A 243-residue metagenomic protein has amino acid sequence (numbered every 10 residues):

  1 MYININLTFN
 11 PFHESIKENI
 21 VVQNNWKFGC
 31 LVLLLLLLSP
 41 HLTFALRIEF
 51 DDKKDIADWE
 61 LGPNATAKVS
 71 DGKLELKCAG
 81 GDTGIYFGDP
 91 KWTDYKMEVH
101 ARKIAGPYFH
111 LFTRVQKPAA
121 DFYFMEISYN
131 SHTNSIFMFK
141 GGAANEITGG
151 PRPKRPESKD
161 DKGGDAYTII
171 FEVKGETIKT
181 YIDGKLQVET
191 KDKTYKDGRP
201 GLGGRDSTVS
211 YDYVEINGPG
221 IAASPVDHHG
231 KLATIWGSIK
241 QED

Functional and structural regions predicted by a protein language model:
N19-C30: Bacterial N-terminal signal peptides that target proteins for export
F44-L61, P225-K240: Extracellular carbohydrate-recognition regions
F50, M97-V99, D165-I182: Short tryptophan-centered beta-strand motifs in secreted/extracellular beta-sheet-rich domains of glycan-recognition
A65-T83: Short carbohydrate-recognition loop motifs
A79-A144: Secretory/extracellular carbohydrate-interaction modules and structurally similar beta-sandwich "look-alikes"
A144-T168: Short, aromatic/His-centered strand-loop micro-motif at the edge of beta-sheets
I182-G201: Short, solvent-exposed beta-strand-to-loop segments that form ligand-recognition rims of beta-rich domains
Y195-D243: Ligand-recognition surfaces built from glycine- and aromatic
